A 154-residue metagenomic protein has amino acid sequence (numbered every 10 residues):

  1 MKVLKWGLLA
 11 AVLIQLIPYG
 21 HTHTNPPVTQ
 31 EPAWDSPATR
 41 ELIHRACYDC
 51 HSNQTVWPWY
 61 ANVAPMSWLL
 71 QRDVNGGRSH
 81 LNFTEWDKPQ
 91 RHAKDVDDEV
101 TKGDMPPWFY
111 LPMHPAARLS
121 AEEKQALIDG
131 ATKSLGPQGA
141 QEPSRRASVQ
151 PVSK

Functional and structural regions predicted by a protein language model:
V3-K154: Aromatic- and Gly/Pro-enriched helix-to-coil junctions and flexible linker segments
